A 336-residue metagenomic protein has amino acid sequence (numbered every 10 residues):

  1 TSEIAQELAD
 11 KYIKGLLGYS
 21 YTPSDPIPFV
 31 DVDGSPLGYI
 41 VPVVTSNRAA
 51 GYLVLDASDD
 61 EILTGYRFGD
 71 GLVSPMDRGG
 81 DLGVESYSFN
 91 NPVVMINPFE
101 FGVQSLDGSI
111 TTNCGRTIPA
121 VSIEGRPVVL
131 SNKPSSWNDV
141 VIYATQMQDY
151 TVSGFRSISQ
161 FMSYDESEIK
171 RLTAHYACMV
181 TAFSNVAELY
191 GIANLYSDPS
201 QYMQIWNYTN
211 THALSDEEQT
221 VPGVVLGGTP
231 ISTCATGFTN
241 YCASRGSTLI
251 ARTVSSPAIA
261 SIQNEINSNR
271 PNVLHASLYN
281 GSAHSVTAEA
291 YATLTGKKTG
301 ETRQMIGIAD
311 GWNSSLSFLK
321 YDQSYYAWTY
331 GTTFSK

Functional and structural regions predicted by a protein language model:
Q6, D10-T22, G65-G102, L106-G227: Active-site-adjacent structural segments surrounding the nucleophilic cysteine of cysteine proteases and isopeptidases
L16-S58, V94-I110: Exposed beta-strand-loop-beta-strand "reactive/processing" segments of non-cytosolic proteins
S20-P26, Y87-V93, S247-V254, G331: Generic structural motif
Y39, G51-L53, Y176, V286 (+1 more regions): Residue-level detector of short, conserved catalytic/binding motifs and their immediate flanks
D56-D60, G115-P119, I123-R126, Y291 (+1 more regions): A short, sequence-level motif marking secondary-structure junctions
D60, R78-G108, I259-A260, N267 (+1 more regions): Active-site signature of cysteine proteases
Y176, S184-N185, A213-L294, K298-E301: Predominantly the structural core of cysteine protease catalytic domains
